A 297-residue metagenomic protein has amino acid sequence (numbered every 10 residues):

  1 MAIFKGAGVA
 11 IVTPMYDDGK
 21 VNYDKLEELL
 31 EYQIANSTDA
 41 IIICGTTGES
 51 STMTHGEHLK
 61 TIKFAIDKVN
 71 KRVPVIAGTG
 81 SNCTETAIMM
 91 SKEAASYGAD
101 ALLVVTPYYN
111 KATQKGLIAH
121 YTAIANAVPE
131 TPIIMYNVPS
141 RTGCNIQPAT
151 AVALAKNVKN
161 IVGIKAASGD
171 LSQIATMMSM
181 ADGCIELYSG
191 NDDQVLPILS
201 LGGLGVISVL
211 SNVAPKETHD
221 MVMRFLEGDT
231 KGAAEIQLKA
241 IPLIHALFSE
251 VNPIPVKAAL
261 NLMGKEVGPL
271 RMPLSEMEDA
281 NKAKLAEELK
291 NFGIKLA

Functional and structural regions predicted by a protein language model:
M1-I3, L296-A297: Basic/polar N-terminal segments that are highly enriched at the extreme N-terminus, encompassing both cleavable
A2-V9, T13-G143: Active-site beta->alpha loop and helix N-cap motifs at the rims of alpha/beta catalytic domains
L26, H58, I62, A87 (+7 more regions): A general structural signal for well-ordered alpha-helical segments in protein cores
G45, T106-P107, S168, N191-D192 (+2 more regions): Short secondary-structure boundary segments
K63-N70, A95, A125-N126, A155-K156 (+3 more regions): Surface-exposed amphipathic alpha-helices with a cationic face
I76-G78, V104, V162-A166, S208: Short catalytic-loop micro-motif centered on adjacent basic/acidic residues
A101, Y109-A112, L117, T122-L199 (+1 more regions): Ligand/cofactor pocket segment of small-molecule handling proteins
D193-A297: Structured C-terminal cap/extension of enzyme domains
